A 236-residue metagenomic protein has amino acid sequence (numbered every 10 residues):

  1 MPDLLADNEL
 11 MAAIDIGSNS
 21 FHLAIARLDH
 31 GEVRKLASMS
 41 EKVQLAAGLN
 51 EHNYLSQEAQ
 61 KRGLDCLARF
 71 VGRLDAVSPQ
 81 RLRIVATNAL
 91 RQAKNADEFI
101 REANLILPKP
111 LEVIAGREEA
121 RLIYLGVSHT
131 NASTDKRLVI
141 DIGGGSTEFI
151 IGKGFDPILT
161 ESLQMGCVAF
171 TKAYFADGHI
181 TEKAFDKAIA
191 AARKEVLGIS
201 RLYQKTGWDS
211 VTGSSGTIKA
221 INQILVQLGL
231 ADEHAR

Functional and structural regions predicted by a protein language model:
M1-S40: Early-domain small/polar-rich strand-loop-helix modules and first-structured segments of the mature chain
N8-M11, I25-L28, Q44, G48-P79 (+2 more regions): Helical "lid/coupling" subdomains associated with nucleotide-phosphate turnover
A12-I14, R83, L138-I140: Short aromatic-hydrophobic micro-motifs that form the base-stacking/packing surface for donor nucleotide recognition
G17-N19, A76-P79, G143-G145, F155: Short flexible coil/turn linkers enriched for glycine and charged/polar residues that connect secondary-structure
S20-H22, S146, I218: Structural motif
K136-S146, I150: A generic, well-ordered mixed alpha/beta core segment in the N-terminal half of proteins
